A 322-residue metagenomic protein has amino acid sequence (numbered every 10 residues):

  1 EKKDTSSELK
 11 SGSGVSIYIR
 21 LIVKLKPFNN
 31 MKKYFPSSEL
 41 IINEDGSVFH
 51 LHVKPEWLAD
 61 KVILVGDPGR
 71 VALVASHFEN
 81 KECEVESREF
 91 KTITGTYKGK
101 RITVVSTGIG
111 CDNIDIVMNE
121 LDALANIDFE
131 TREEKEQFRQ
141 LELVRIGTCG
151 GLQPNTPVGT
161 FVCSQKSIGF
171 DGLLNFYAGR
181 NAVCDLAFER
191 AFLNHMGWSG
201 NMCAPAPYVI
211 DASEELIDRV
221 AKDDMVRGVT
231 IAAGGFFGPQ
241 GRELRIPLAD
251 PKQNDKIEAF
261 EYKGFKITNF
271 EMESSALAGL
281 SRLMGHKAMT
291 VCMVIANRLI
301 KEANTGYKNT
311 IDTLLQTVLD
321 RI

Functional and structural regions predicted by a protein language model:
E1, I17-N30: Short, Lys/Arg-enriched N-terminal segments with co-localized hydrophobic residues within the first ~10-30 amino acids
D4-S7, S11-V15: N-terminal amphipathic/hydrophobic targeting modules at extreme N-termini, encompassing cleavable Sec/SRP-type signal
K32-Y208: Metabolite-binding pocket within alpha/beta catalytic cores that recognizes anionic/polar moieties
G151-T156, G279-K287: Alpha-helix C-terminal capping segments
E189-E261: Active-site rim beta-loop-alpha module in soluble metabolic enzymes
K256-M284: A C-terminal functional module that forms or caps the active site or interfaces directly with catalytic machinery
M284-L299: Glycine-rich phosphate/pyrophosphate-binding loops and their adjacent beta-strand/loop elements at enzyme active sites
N297-I322: His/Asp/Glu-rich mid-to-C-terminal helical/loop segments that flank catalytic regions of hydrolases
